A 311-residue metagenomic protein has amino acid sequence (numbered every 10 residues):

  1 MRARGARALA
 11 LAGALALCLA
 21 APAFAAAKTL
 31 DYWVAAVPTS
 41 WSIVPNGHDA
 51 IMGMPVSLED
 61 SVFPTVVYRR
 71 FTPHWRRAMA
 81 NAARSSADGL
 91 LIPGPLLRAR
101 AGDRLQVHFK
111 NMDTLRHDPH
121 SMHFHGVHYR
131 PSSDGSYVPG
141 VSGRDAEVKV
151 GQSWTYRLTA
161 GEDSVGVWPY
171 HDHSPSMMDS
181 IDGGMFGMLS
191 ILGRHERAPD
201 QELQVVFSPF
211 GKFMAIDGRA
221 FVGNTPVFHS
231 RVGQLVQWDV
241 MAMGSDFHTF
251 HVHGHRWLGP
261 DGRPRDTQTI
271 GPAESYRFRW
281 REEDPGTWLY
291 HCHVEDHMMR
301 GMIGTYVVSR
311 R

Functional and structural regions predicted by a protein language model:
M1-L11: Bacterial N-terminal signal peptides that target proteins for export
A10-A20: Bacterial N-terminal signal peptides
F24-H123, H128-R130, D134-D145, D200-L203 (+2 more regions): N-terminal, post-signal-peptide metal-ligating segments of extracellular/periplasmic oxidoreductases, dominated by
H108, M112-H120, V127-P131, Y137-P199 (+1 more regions): Extracellular/periplasmic metallocenter environments
D118-H120, D246-F250: Short beta-strand/loop motifs in extracellular/secreted proteins, especially within beta-sandwich accessory domains
L235-Q237, F247, S275-R279: Transmembrane beta-barrel architecture of outer membranes
M241-M243: Long, repeat-rich segments with strong aromatic
T249-H251, W257-Q268: Intrinsic, low-complexity N-terminal interaction/targeting segments
